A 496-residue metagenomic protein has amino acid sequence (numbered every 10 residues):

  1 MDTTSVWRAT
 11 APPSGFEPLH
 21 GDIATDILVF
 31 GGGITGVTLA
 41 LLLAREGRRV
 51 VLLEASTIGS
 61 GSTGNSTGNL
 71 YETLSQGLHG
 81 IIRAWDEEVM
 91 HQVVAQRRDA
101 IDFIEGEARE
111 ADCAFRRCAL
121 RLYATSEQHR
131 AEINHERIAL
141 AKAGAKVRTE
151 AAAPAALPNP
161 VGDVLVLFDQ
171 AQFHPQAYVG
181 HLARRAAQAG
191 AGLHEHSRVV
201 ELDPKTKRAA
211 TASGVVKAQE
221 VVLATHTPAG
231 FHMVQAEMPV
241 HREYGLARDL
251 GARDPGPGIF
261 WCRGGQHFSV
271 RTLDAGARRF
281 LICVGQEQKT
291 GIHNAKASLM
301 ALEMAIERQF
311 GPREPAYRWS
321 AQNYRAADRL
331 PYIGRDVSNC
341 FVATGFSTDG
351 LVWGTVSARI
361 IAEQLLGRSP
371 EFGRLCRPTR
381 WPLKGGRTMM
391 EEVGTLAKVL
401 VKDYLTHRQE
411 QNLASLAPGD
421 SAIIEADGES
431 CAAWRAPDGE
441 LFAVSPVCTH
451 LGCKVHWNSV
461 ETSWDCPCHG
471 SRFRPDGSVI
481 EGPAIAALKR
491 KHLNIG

Functional and structural regions predicted by a protein language model:
M1-I27, R45, S478, L488-I495: Extreme N-terminal leader/targeting segments of oxidoreductases
T25-L52: N-terminal Rossmann-like FAD-binding beta1-loop-alpha1 element of flavoenzymes
R45-N65: Glycine-rich FAD pyrophosphate-binding loop
I81-R185: Rossmann-like flavin
I138-A139, V164-Q219: Helical element adjacent to the flavin cofactor pocket in flavoenzyme catalytic cores
E201-L273, R408, L413-A414: Flavin-dependent oxidoreductases
L246, I423-G496: Rieske [2Fe-2S] iron-sulfur-binding domain
G264-G265, K289-M304, R308-M389, V444: C-terminal catalytic lobe of FAD-dependent flavoproteins
